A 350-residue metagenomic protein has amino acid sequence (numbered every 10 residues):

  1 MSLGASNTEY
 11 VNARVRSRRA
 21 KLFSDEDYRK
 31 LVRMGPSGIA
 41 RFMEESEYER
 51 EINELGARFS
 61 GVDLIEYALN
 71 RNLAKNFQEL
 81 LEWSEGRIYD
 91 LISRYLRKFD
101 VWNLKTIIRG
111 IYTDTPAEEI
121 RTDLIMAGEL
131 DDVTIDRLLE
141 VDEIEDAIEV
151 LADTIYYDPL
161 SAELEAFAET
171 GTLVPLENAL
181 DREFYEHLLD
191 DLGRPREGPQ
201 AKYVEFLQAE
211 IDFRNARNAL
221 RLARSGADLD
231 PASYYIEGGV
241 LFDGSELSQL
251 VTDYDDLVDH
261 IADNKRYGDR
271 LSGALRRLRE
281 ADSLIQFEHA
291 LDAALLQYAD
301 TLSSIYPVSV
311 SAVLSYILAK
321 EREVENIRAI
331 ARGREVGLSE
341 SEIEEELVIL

Functional and structural regions predicted by a protein language model:
M1-L350: N-terminal domain-start signal
